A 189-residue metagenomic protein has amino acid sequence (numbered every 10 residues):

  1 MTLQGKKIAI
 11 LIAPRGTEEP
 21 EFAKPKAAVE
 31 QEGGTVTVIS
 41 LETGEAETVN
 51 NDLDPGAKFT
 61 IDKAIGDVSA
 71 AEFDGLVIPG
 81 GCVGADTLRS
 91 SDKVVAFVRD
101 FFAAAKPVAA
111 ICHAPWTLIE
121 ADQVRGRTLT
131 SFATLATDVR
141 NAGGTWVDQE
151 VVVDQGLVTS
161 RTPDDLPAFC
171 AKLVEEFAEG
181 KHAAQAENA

Functional and structural regions predicted by a protein language model:
M1-A104, V108, T117-T128, A136-A189: Extended, subdomain-level signal for the structured scaffold at the beginning of enzyme domains
C112: Catalytic nucleophile serine of serine hydrolases, specifically the conserved "nucleophile elbow" pentapeptide
